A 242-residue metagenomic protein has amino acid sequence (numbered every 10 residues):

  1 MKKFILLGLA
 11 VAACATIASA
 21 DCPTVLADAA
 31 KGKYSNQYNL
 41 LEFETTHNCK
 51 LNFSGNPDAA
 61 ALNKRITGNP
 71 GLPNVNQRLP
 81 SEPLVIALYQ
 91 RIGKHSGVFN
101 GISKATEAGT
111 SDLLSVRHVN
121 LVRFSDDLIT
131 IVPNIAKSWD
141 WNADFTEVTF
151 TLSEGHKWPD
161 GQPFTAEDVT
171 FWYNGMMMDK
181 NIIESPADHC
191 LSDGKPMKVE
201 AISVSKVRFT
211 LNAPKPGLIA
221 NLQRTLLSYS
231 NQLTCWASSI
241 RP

Functional and structural regions predicted by a protein language model:
M1-S19: Gram-negative bacterial Sec-dependent N-terminal signal peptides
D21-L51: Intrinsically disordered, low-structural-confidence terminal and linker regions
D21-P23, N48-K50, S54, D58 (+2 more regions): Sequence contexts marking disulfide-bonded cysteines in secreted/extracellular proteins
T46-F53, T151-D160, K195-M197: Second-shell loop/turn segments in exported
A59, R65-A143, N174: N-terminal lobe/hinge region of extracytoplasmic solute-binding protein
R117, I135, T146-V148, L152 (+2 more regions): Envelope-exposed proteins and targeting segments
T130, S138-I182, R208-T210: Aromatic- and charge-enriched surface segment that lines or borders ligand/interaction sites
D188-P242: Surface-exposed binding/hinge segments that line and control ligand-binding clefts or catalytic entry sites
